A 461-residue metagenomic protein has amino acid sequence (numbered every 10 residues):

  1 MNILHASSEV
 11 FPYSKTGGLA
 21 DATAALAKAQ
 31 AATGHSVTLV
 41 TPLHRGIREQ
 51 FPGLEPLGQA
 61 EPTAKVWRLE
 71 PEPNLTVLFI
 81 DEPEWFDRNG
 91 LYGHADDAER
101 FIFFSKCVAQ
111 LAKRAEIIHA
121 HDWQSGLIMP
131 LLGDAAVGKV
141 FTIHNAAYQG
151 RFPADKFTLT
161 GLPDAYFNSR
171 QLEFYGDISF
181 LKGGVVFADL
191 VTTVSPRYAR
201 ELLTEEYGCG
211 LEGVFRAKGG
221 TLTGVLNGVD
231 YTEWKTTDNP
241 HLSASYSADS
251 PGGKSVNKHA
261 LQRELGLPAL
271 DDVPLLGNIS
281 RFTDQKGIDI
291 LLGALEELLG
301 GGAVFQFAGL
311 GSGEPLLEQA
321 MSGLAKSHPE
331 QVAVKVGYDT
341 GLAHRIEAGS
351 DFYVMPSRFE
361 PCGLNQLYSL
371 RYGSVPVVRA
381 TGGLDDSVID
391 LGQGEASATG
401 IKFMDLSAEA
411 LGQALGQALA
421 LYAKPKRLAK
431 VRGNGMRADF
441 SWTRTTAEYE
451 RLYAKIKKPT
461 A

Functional and structural regions predicted by a protein language model:
M1-A461: Catalytic cores of nucleotide-sugar-dependent glycosyltransferases that transfer UDP/GDP/TDP-activated
